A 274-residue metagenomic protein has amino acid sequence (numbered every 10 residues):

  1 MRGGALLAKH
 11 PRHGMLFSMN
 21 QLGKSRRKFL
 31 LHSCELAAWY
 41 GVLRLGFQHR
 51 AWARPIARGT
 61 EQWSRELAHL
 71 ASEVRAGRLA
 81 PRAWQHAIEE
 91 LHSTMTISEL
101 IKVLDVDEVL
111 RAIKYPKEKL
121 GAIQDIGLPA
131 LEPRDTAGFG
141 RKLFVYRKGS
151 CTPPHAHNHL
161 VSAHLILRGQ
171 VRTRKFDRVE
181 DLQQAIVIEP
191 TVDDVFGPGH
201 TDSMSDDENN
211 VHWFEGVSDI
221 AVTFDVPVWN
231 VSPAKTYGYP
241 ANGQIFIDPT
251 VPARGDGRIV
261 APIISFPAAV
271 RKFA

Functional and structural regions predicted by a protein language model:
R12-Y40: N-terminal secretory signal peptides and thylakoid transit peptides that target proteins across membranes
L43-Q85: C-terminal segment of N-terminal export signals and the immediately downstream linker at the start of the mature
E118-K148: A short glycine-rich, His/Asp/Glu-containing loop-to-beta-strand
K142-H157, D206-N209: Conserved short histidine dyad/triad with adjacent acidic residue
L143, V161-L165, F214: His/acidic/aromatic-lined binding-pocket segments of jelly-roll/cupin-type domains and related regulatory beta-sandwich
H159-D177: Glycine- and acidic-residue-biased ligand/ion/polar-headgroup-sensing regions
A163-L165, S218-P233: A short hydrophobic beta-strand segment most commonly corresponding to one strand of the jelly-roll/cupin
E180-N209: Short acidic-glycine-tyrosine-enriched beta hairpin
